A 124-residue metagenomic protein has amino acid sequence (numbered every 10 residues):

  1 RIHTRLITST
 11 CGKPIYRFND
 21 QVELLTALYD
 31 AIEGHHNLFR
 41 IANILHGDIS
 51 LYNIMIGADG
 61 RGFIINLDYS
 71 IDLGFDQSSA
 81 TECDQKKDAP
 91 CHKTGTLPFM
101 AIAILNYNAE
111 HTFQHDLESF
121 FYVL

Functional and structural regions predicted by a protein language model:
R1-L25, D59-F63, L67-G95, F99: Conserved structural core of kinase catalytic domains
E23-N37: Conserved alphaE helix
H36-G57: Catalytic-loop of the protein kinase fold
H46-G47, I65, E110: Acidic/polar loop patches that form or flank catalytic/metal-binding clefts of enzymes that bind anionic ligands
A103-Q114: Conserved end of the kinase activation segment
L117-V123: A conserved short alpha-helix in the C-terminal lobe of the Hanks/eukaryotic protein kinase catalytic domain
